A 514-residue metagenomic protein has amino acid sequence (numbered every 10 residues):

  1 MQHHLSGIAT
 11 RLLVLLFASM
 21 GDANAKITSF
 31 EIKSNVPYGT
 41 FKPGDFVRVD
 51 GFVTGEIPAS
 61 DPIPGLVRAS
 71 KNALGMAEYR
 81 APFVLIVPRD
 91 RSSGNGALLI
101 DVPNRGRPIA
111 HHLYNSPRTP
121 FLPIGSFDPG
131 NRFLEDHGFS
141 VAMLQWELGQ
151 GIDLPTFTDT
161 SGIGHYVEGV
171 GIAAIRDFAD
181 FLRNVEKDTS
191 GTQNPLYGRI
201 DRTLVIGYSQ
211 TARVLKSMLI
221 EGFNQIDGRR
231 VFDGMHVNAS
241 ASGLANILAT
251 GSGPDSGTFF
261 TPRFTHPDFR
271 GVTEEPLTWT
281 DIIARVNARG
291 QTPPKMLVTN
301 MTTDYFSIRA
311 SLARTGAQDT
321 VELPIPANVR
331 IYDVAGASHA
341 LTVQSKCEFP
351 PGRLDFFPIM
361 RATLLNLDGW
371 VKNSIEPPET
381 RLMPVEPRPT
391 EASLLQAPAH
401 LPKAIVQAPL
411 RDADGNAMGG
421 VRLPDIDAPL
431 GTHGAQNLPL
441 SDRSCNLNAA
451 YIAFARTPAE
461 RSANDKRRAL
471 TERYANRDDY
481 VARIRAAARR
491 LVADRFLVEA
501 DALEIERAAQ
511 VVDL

Functional and structural regions predicted by a protein language model:
M1-L12: Bacterial N-terminal signal peptides that target proteins for export
G21-A25: Sec/Tat signal peptide C-region and signal peptidase I cleavage site
K26-L514: C-terminal His-loop and adjacent cap/lid subdomain of alpha/beta-hydrolase
